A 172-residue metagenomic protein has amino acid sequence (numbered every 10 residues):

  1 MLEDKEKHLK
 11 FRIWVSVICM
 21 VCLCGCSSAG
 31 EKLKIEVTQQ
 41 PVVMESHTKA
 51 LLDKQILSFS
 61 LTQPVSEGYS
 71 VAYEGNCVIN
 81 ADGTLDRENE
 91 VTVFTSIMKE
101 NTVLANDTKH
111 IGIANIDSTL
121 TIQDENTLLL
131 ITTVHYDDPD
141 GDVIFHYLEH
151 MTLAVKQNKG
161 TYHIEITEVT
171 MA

Functional and structural regions predicted by a protein language model:
E3-V15: Bacterial N-terminal signal peptides that target proteins for export
C22-G25: C-terminal motif of bacterial Sec signal peptides marking the signal peptidase cleavage site
S27-L33: Bacterial lipoprotein signal-peptidase II cleavage site
L33-A172: Mature, Sec-exported extracytoplasmic domains of Gram-positive
